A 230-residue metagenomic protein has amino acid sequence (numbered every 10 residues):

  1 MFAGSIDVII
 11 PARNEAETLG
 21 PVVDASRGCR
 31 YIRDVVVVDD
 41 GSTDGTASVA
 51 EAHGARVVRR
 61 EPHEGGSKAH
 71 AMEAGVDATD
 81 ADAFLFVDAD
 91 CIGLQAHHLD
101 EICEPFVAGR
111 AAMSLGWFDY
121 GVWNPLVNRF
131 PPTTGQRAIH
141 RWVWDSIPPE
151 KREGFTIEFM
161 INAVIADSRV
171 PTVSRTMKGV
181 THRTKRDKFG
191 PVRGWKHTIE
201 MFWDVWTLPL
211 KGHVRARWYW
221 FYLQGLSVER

Functional and structural regions predicted by a protein language model:
M1, R169-R230: Hydrophobic helical membrane-anchoring modules
S5-D7, M160: Cell-envelope/extracellular polymer assembly enzymes that use nucleotide-activated donors
N14-G28: Short, well-formed alpha-helical segments that are part of the catalytic scaffolds of diverse glycosyltransferases
D39-S48: A conserved acidic beta->alpha catalytic loop
A47-A78: Conserved donor nucleotide-binding strand/loop of the catalytic core
F84: Short aromatic/hydrophobic "clamp" motif used to bind/position activated sugar donors
A96-W117: Conserved donor-nucleotide/metal-binding helix-loop-beta segment in metal-dependent transferases, i.e., the alpha-helix
S114-V127: Short beta-strand-to-loop element that shapes/binds the nucleotide-sugar donor at the catalytic cleft/hinge
